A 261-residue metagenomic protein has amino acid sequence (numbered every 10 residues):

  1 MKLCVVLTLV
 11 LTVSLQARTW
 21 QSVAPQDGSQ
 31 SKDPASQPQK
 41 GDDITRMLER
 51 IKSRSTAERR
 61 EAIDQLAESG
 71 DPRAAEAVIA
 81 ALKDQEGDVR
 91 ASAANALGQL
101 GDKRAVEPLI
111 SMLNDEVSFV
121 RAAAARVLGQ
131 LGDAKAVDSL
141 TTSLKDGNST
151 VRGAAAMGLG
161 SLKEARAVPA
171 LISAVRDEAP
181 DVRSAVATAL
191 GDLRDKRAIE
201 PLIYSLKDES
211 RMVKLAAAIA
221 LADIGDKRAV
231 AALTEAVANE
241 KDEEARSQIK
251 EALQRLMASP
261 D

Functional and structural regions predicted by a protein language model:
M1-R18: Sec-dependent N-terminal signal peptides
A17-E68: N-terminal leader/linker segments that initiate helical-solenoid repeat arrays
Q37-R50, D71-K83, D102-N114, D133-K145 (+4 more regions): Amphipathic alpha-helical scaffolding segments comprising HEAT/armadillo-like alpha-solenoid repeats
R54-S55, Q85-E86, E116-V117, G147-N148 (+3 more regions): Short inter-helical turns and helix N-cap capping residues of alpha-solenoid HEAT/ARM repeat scaffolds
Q65, A96, V127, G158 (+5 more regions): Core register positions within helices of long alpha-helical scaffolds
G87-S161: A generic tandem-repeat structural signature
